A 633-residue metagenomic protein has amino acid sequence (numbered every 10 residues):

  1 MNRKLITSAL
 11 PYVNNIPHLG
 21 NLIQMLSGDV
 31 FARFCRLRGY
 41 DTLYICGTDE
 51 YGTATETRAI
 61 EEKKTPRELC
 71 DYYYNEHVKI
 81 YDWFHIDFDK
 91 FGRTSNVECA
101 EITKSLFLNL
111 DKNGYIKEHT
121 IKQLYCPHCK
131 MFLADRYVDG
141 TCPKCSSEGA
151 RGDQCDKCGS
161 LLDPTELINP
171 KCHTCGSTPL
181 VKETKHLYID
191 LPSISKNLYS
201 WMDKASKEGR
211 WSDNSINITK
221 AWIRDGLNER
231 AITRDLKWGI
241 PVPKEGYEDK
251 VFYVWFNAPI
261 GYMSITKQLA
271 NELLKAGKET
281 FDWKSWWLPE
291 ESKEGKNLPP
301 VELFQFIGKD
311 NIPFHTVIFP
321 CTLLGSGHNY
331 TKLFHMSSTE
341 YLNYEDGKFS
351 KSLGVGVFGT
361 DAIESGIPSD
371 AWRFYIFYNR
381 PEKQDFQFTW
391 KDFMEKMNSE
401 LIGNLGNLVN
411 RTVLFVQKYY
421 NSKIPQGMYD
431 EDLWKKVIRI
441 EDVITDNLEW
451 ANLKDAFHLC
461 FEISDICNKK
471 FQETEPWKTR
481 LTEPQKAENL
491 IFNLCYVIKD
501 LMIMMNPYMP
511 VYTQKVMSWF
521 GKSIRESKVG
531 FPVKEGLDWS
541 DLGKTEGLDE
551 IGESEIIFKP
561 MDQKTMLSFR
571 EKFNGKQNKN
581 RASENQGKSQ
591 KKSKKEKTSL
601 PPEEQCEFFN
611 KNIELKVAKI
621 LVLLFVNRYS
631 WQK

Functional and structural regions predicted by a protein language model:
M1-C46, E98-I102, Q154, P170-K418 (+2 more regions): Structured secondary-structure scaffolds
M1-R3, G47, H119-C129, G140-G159 (+3 more regions): Basic, alpha-helical terminal appendages of large translation-related enzymes
M1-W201: N-terminal, positively charged nucleic-acid-binding surface of large information/translation enzymes
V30, E68-K79, S105, N404-R411 (+3 more regions): A non-catalytic, amphipathic alpha-helix used as a structural packing/dimerization or gating element in enzyme scaffolds
V78-Y81, F107, D111, G406 (+7 more regions): Structural signal for well-ordered, non-membrane alpha-helices
V97-K104, D213, N217, A221 (+6 more regions): An alpha-helix initiation/capping motif
E291-G295, Y341-K348, S399, D430-R439 (+1 more regions): Short, mixed-charge aromatic SLiMs
D310-I312, F319, N379, K383 (+4 more regions): Active-site-proximal binding-pocket segments
